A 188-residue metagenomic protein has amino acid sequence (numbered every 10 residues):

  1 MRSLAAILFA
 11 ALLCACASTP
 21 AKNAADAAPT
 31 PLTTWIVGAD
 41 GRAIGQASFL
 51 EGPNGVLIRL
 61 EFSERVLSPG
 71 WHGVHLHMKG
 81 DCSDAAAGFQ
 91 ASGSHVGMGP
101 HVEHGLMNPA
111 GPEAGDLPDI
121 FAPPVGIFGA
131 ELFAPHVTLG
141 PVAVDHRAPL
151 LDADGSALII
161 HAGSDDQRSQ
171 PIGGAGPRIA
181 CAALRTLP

Functional and structural regions predicted by a protein language model:
A5-A15: Bacterial N-terminal signal peptides
C16-P188: N-terminal leader/targeting pre-sequences
